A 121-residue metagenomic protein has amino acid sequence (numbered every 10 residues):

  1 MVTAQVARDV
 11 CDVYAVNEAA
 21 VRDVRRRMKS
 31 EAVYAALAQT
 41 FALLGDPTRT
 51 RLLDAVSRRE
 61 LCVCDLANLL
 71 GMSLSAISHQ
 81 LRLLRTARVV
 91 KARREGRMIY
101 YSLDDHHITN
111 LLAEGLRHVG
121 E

Functional and structural regions predicted by a protein language model:
M1-L44: N-terminal leader segment of winged-helix/HTH proteins
R22, C64, N110: Alpha-helical elements of the RecA-like P-loop NTPase motor core of helicases
S30-S75, I99-H106: N-terminal helix-turn-helix DNA-binding core of bacterial DNA-binding proteins
L37, S102-E121: Conserved segment of winged-helix/HTH DNA-binding domains
N68, H79, R85-T86: Alpha-helical residues within the helix-turn-helix
R85-E95, S102: Beta-hairpin "wing" of winged helix-turn-helix
